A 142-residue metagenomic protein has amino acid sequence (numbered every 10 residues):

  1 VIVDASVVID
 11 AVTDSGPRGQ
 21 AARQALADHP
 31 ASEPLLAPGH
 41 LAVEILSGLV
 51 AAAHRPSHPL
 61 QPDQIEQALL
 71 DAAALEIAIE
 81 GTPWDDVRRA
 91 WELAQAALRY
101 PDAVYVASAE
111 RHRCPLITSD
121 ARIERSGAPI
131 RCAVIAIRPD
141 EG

Functional and structural regions predicted by a protein language model:
V1-H40, H54-Q64, A121, E141-G142: Short, well-structured N-terminal submotif of metal-dependent ribonuclease cores
V3, L36-A37, G81, Y100-A103 (+1 more regions): Short beta-strand scaffold positions
D10-V12, G48, S126-G127: Residues that scaffold the ATP/ADP-binding catalytic core of kinase and kinase-like folds
G39-A42, I65-Q95: Acidic catalytic patch
S47-H54, R111: Short glycine/serine- and small hydrophobic-enriched flexible loop segments
E80, D85, V106-G142: Acidic, PIN/NYN-like endoribonuclease modules and their adjacent C-terminal/linker elements
